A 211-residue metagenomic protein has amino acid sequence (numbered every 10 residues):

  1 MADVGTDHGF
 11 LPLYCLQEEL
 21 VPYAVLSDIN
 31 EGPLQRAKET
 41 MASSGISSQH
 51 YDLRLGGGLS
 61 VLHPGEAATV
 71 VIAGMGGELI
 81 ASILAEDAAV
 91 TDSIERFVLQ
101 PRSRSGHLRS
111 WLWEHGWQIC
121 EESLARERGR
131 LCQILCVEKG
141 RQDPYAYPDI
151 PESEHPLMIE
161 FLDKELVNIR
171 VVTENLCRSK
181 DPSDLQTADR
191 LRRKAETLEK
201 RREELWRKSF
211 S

Functional and structural regions predicted by a protein language model:
M1-D7: Conserved class I S-adenosyl-L-methionine
D7, M75-E78: Short glycine-rich anion-binding loops that position phosphate/pyrophosphate groups of nucleotides and phosphorylated
H8-V21: Conserved SAM-binding loop of SAM-dependent methyltransferases across substrates and taxa, primarily the Class I
E18-L20, A42-S48, A89-D92: Short helix-capping segments at alpha-helix termini
Y23-D28: Conserved SAM-binding motif I beta-strand of class I
E31, Q35-G65: S-adenosyl-L-methionine
S60-V61, E66, E78-S211: Class I S-adenosyl-L-methionine
E66-G74: Short SAM/SAH-binding signature in class I
